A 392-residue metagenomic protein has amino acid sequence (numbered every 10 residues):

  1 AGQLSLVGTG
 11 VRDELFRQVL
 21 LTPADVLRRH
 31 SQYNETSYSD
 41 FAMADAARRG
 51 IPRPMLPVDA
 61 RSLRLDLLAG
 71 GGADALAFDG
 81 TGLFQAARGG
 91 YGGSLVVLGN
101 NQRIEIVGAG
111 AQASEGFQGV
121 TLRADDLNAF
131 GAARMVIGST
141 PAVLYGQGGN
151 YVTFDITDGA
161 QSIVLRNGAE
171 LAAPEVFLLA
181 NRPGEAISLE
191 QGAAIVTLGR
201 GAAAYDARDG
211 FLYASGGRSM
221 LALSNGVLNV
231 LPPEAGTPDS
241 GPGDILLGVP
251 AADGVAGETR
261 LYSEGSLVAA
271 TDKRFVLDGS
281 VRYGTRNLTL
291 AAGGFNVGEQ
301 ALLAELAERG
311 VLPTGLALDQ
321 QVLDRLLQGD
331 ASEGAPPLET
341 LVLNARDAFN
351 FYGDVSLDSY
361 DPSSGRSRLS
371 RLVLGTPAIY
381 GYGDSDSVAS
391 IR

Functional and structural regions predicted by a protein language model:
A1-R392: Extracellular and secretory-pathway beta-repeat/beta-biased strand scaffolds
